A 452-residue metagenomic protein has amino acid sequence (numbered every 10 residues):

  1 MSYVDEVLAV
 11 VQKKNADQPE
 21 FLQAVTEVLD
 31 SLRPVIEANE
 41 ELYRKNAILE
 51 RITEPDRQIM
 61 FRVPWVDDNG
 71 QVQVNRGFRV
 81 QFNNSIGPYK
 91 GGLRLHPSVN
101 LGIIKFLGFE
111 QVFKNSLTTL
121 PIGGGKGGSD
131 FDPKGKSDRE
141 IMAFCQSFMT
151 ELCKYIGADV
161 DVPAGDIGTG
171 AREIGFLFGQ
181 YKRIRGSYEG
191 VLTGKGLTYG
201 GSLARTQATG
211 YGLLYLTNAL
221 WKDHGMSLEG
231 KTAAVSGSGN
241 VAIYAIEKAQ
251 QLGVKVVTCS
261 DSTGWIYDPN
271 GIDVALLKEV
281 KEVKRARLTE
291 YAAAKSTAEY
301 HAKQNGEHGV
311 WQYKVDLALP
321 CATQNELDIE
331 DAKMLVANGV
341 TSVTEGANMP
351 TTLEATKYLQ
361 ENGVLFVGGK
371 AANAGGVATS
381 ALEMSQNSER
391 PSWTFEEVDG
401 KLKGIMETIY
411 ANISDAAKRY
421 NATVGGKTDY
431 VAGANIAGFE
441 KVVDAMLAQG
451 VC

Functional and structural regions predicted by a protein language model:
S2, A16-Q23, E27, Y43 (+23 more regions): Conserved active-site and cofactor/substrate-binding residues in soluble primary-metabolism enzymes
S2-A24, L220, V336-C452: Adenosine-phosphate binding glycine-rich loop
L42-Q71: Structured beta-strand/loop patches that form or line metal/cofactor-binding pockets in enzymes
H96, N115-E229: Glycine/serine-rich phosphate-binding loop and adjoining beta1-alpha1 elements at the start of nucleotide-handling
V160-A164, Y188-L192, T258-D261, L319-P320 (+3 more regions): General beta-strand structural signal in soluble alpha/beta enzymes
G196, G201-Q312: Glycine-rich phosphate/diphosphate-binding loop of Rossmann-like nucleotide-binding domains
G264-F366, A371: Rossmann-like adenosine-cofactor binding region
